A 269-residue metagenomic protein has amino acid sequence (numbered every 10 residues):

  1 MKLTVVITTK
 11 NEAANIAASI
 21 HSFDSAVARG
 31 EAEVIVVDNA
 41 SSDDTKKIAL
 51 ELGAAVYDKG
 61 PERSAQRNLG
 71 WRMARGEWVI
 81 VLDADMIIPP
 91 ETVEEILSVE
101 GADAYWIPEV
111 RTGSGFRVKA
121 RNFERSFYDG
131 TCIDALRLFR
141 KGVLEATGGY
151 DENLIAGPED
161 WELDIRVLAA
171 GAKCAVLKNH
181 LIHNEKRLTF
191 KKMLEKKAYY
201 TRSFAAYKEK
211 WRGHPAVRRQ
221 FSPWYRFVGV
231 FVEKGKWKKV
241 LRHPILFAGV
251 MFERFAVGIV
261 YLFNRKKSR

Functional and structural regions predicted by a protein language model:
E12-V27: Short, well-formed alpha-helical segments that are part of the catalytic scaffolds of diverse glycosyltransferases
S22, D38-K46, D83-I87: A conserved acidic beta->alpha catalytic loop
D58-A74: Glycine-rich, basic loop-to-helix element that forms the pyrophosphate-binding segment of sugar-nucleotide handling
V79: Short aromatic/hydrophobic "clamp" motif used to bind/position activated sugar donors
I87-V118: Conserved donor NDP-sugar-binding/catalytic core segment of glycosyltransferases
P108, N122-G142, I155-A156: A recurrent flexible, glycine/aromatic-enriched loop bordering the glycosyltransferase active site that acts as
A156-I165: Acidic donor-binding loop at a coil-to-helix junction in glycosyltransferase catalytic cores that engages
K191, K196-R269: Non-catalytic, C-terminal membrane-associated alpha-helical segments of glycosyltransferases
